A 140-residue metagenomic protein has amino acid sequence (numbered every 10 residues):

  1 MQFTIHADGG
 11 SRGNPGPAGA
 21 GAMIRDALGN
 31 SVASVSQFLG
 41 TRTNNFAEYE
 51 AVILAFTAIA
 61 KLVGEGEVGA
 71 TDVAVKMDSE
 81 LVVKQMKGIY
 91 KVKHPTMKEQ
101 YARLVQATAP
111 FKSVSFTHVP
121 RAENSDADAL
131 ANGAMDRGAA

Functional and structural regions predicted by a protein language model:
M1-F46, T57-L62: RNase H-like nuclease fold core
G10-N14, I53-A139: RNase H catalytic domain
E48, V52: Short, conserved alpha-helix that lines the donor NDP-sugar binding/gating region of sugar-transfer enzymes
